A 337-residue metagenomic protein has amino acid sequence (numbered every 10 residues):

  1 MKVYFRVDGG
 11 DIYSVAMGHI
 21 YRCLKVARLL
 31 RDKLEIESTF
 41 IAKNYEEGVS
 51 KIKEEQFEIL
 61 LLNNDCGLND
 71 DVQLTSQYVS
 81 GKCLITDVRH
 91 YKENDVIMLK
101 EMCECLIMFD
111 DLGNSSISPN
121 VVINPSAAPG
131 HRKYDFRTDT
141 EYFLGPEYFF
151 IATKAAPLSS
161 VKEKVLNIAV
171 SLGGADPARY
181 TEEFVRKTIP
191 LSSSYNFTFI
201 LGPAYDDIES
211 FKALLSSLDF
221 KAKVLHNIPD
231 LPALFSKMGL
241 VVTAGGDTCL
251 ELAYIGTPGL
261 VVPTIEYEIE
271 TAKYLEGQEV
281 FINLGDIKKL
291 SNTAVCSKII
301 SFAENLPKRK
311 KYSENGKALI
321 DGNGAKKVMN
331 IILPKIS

Functional and structural regions predicted by a protein language model:
D8-S14, R22-R31, K43-R137, Y142: Active-site and donor-binding regions of nucleotide-sugar-utilizing enzymes
S118-R179, I208-E209: A nucleotide-sugar donor-handling region in carbohydrate enzymes
E163-K237: Donor-nucleotide binding loops and adjacent catalytic segments primarily of GT-B fold Leloir glycosyltransferases
S236-D247: Acidic donor-binding loop of glycosyltransferase active sites
S236-M238, A253-V262, Q278: Conserved donor-binding/catalytic loop of nucleotide-activated donor transferases
Y267-K298: Change "using UDP/GDP/dTDP sugars" to "using nucleotide sugars
S301, K308-G322: A short, well-ordered alpha-helix in the C-terminal region of glycosyltransferases
D321-S337: C-terminal alpha-helical cap of glycosyltransferases
